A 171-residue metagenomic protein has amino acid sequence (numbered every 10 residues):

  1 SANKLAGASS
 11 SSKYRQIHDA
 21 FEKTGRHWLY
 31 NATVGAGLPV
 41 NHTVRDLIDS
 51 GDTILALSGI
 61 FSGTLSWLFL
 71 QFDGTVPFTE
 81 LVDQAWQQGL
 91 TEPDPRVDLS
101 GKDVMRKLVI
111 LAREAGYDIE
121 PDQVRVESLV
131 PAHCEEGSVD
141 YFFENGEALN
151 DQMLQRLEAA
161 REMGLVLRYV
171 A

Functional and structural regions predicted by a protein language model:
A2-N3, S66-W67, Y141-F142: A short, structure-level motif marking secondary-structure boundaries and short turns
N3-A32, A36-L47: Rossmann-fold NAD(P)-binding glycine/threonine-rich loop
G7-S10, G74, L149: Charged, low-complexity surface patches
I17-F21, H42-R45, A56-G59, L81-Q88 (+1 more regions): Short amphipathic alpha-helical segments, especially helix-boundary/capping motifs
K23-R26, G51-L57, L165: Short coil/turn connectors at secondary-structure junctions
N31-L38, V44-D83, D94, S100-R106: Rossmann-like dinucleotide-binding core of oxidoreductases
Q71-F72, T79-A171: Substrate-binding/catalytic subdomain of NAD(P)-dependent oxidoreductase enzymes
